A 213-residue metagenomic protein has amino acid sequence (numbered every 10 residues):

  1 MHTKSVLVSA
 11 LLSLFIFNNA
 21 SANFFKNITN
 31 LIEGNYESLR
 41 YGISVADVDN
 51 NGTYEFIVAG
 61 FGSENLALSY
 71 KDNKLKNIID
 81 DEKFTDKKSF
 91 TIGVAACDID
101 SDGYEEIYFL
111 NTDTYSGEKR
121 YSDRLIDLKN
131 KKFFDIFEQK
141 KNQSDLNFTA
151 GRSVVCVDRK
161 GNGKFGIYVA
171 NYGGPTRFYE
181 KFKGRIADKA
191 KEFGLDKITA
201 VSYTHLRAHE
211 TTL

Functional and structural regions predicted by a protein language model:
S9-I16: Bacterial N-terminal signal peptides
A22-Y41, S69-S89, I126-T149, G166 (+1 more regions): Blade-edge motifs of beta-propeller repeat domains
L31-A59: Beta-strand-rich domains and repeat architectures in extracellular enzymes and scaffolds, especially beta-propellers
L39, F90, A95, Y121 (+3 more regions): Beta-rich catalytic cores
N50-A59, S101-L110, N162-V169: Acidic/hydrophobic-patterned starts of short beta strands in beta-sheet-rich repeat architectures
G62-S63, S116-Y121, G173-G174: Short, solvent-exposed loop/turn segments at conserved positions within beta-propeller repeat blades
H205-L213: Single conserved hydrophobic/aromatic residue that forms the stacking wall/gate of nucleotide- or nucleobase-binding
